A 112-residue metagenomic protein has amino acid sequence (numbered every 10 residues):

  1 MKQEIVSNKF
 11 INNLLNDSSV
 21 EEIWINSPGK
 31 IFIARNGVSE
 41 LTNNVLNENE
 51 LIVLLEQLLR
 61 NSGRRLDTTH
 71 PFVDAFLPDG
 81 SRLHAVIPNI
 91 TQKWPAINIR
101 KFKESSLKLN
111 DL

Functional and structural regions predicted by a protein language model:
M1-L41: N-terminal anchoring/assembly modules that precede and organize ATP-driven motor systems
D17, K30, V38-L112: P-loop NTP-binding catalytic core
